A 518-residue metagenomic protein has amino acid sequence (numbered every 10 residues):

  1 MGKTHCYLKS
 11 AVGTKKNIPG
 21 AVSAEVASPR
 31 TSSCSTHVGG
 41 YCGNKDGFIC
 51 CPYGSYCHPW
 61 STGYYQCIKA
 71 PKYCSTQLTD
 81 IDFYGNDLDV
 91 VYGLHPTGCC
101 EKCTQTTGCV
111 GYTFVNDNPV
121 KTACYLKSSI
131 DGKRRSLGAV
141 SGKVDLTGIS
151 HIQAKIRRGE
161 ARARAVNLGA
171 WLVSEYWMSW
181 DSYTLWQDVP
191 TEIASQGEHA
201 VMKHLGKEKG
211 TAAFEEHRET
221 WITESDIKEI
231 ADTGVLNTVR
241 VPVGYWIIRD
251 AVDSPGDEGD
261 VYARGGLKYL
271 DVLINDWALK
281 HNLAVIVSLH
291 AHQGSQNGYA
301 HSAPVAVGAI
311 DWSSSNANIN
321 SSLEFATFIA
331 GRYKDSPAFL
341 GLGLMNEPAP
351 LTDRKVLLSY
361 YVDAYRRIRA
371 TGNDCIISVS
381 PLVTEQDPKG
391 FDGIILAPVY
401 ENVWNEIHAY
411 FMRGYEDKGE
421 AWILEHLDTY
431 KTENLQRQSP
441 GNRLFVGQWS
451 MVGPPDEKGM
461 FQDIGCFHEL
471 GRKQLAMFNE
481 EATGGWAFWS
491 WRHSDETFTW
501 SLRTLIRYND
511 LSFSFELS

Functional and structural regions predicted by a protein language model:
M1-G47, P52-Y53, H58-T147: Extracellular disulfide-rich cysteine clusters
K16, T104, N118, R134 (+8 more regions): Extracellular/periplasmic catalytic domains that process cell-envelope and extracellular macromolecules
F48-P52, I81-G93, M178-I193, K418-E425: Short, polar loop/linker segments at the starts of domains and inter-domain junctions
V110, P119, R164, Q438-L517: Substrate-binding cleft of secreted/luminal carbohydrate-active enzymes
T147-K155: A short, compositionally biased domain-edge/stem linker segment
A161-A165, A170-I376, P381, E385-D387: Active-site mouth of glycoside hydrolases
E324, G331-G341, M345-E481: Extracellular glycoside hydrolase catalytic/binding regions
